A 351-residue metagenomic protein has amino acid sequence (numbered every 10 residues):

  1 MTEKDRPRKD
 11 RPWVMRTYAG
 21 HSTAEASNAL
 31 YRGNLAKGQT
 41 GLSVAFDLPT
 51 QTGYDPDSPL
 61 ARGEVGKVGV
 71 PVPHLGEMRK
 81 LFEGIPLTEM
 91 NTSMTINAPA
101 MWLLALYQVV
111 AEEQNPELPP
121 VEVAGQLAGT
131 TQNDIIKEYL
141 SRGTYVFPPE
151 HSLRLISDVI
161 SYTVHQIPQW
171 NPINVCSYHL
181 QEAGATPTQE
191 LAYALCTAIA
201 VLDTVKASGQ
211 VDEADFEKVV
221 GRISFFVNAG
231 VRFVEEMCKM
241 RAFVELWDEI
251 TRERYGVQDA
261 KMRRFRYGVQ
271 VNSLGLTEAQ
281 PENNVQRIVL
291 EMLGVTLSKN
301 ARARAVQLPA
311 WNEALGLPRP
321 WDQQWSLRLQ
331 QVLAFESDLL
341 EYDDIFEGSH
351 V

Functional and structural regions predicted by a protein language model:
M1-E236, R254, K261-Q270, R302-P309 (+1 more regions): Catalytic alpha/beta active-site cores
A105, I156-S157, A194-D203, E282-N300 (+1 more regions): Glycine-rich and small/hydrophobic secondary-structure elements
V201-L202, L246-I250: Short, well-ordered amphipathic alpha-helical segments that serve as non-catalytic structural scaffolds within diverse
E236-V244, L329: Extended amphipathic alpha-helical segments enriched in small hydrophobics
D248, N272-N283: Flexible, glycine/threonine-enriched loop-and-boundary segments that flank and lead into catalytic domains of large
E278-I288, L317-W321: Conserved phosphate-binding loops in nucleotide/dinucleotide-binding enzymes
A301-V351: Active-site or pore-adjacent capping/gating segments
